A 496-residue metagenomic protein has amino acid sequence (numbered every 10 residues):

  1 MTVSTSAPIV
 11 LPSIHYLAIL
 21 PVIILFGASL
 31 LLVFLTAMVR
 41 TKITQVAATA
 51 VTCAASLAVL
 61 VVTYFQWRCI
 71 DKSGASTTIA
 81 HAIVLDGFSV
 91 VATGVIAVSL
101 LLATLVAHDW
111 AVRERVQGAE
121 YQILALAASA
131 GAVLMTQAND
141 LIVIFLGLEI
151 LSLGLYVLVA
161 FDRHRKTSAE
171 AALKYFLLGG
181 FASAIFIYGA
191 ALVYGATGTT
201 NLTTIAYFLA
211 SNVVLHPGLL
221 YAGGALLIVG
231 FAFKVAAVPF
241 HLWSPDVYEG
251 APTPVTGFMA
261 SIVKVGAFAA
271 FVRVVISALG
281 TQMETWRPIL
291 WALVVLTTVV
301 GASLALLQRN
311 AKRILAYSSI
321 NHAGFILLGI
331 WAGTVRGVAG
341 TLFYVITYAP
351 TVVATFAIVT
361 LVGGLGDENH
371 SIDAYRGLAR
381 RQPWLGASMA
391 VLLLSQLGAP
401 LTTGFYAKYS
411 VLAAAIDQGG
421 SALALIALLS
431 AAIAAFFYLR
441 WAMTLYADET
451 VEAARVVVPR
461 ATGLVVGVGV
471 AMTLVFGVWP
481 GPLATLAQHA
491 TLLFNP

Functional and structural regions predicted by a protein language model:
M1-P496: Alpha-helical transmembrane segments of multi-pass membrane proteins predominantly involved in bioenergetics
